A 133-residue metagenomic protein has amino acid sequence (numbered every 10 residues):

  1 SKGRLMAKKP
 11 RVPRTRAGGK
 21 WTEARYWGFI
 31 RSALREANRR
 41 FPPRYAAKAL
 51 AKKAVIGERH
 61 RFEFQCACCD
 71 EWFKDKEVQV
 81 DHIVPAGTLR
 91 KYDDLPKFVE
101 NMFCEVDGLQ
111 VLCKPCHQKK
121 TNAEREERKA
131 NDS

Functional and structural regions predicted by a protein language model:
S1-L5: Short, Lys/Arg-enriched N-terminal segments with co-localized hydrophobic residues within the first ~10-30 amino acids
A7-C68, F98-D107: Short, charged surface segments at domain edges that flank catalytic/cofactor-binding sites
E63, P85, K120-A123: Intrinsic structural disorder/low-complexity segments
Q65, Q79, L112: The −1 position to Zn-ligating cysteines in a subset of zinc-ribbon hairpins
C69-D70, H117: Cys/His-coordinated zinc-binding microdomains
E71-L109: Histidine-centered nuclease catalytic patch
F103-D132: Short Cys/His-centered divalent metal-binding micro-motifs
